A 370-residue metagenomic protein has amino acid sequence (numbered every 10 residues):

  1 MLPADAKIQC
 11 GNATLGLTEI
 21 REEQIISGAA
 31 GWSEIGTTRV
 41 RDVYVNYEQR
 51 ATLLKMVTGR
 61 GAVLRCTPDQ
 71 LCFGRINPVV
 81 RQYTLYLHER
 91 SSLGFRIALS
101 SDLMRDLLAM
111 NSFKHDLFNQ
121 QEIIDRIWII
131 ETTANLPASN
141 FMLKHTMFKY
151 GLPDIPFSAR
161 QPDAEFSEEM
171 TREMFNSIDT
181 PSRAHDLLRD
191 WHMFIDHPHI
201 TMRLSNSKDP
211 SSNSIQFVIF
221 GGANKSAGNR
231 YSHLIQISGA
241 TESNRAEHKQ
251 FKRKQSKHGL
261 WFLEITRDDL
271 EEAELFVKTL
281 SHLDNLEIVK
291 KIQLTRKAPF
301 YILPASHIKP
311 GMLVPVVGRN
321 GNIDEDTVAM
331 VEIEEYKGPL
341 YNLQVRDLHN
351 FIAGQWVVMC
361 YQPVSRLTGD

Functional and structural regions predicted by a protein language model:
M1-N135, N140-D370: HINT superfamily self-processing domains
